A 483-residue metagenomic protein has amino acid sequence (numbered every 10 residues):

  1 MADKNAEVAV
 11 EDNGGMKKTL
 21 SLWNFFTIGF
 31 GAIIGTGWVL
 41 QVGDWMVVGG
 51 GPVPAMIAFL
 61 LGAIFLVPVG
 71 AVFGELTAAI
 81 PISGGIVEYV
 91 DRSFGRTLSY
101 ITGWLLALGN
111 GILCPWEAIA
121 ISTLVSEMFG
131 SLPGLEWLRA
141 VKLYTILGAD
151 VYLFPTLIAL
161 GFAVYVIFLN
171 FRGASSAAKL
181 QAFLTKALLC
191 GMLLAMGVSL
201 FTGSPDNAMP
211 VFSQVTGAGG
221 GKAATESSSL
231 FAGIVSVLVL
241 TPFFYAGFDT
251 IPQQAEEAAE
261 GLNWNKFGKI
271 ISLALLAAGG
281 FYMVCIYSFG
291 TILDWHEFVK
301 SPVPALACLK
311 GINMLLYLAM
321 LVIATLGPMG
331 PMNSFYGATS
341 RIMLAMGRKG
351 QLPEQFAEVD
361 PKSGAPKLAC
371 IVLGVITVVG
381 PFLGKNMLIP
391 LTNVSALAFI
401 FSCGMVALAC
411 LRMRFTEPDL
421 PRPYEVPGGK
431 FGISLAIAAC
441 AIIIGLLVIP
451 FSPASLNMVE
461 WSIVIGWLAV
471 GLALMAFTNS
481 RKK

Functional and structural regions predicted by a protein language model:
M1-G43, V47-V53, L60, L66-A71 (+7 more regions): Membrane-interface "cap" regions at the ends of multi-pass membrane proteins
K17, V42-L147, F154, A274-A278 (+2 more regions): Extracellular loop-to-transmembrane helix junctions
L20-V39, I158-Y165, A218-F289, L316-Y336: Hydrophobic, membrane-embedded alpha-helices of multi-pass small-molecule transporters
I82, L105-T123, L240-A258, L315-E354 (+1 more regions): Membrane-helix boundary/coupling elements in multi-pass transport proteins
E88-D91, G95, E127-W137, Q214-T225 (+2 more regions): TM-loop-TM module centered on a large, flexible mid-protein loop between adjacent transmembrane helices in multi-pass
V151-F154, L180, Q355-K367, C403-F451 (+1 more regions): C-terminal membrane-solvent junction of multi-pass transporters and transport-like membrane proteins
F154-F212, I270-L275, T392-M405, F431-L435 (+1 more regions): Membrane-interface loop-to-helix entry segments
N393-F399, G428-K483: A generic transmembrane alpha-helix motif of multi-pass inner-membrane proteins
